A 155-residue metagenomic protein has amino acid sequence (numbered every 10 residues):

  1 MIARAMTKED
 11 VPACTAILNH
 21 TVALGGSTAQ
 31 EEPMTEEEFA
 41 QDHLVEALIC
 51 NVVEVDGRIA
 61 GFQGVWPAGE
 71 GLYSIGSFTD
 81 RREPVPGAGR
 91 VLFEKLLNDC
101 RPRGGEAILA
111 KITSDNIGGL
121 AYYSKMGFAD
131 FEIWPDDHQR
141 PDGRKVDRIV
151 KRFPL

Functional and structural regions predicted by a protein language model:
M1-C14: A short beta-loop-alpha structural element at the N-terminal edge of CoA-dependent acyl/N-acetyltransferase catalytic
I2, S74-F78, L109-K111, V150-R152: Short aromatic/hydrophobic contact patches that present stacked aromatics for nucleic-acid/ligand binding
K8, L24-P84, F93-E94, D99 (+1 more regions): Acetyl-CoA-dependent GNAT
C14, L18, F39: Hydrophobic pocket/interface hotspot
T35, G57, S114-D115, D137-H138: Conserved beta-strand edge residues that scaffold enzyme active sites
P67, L109-T113, S124, A129-V146: Conserved catalytic-core motifs of GNAT/GCN5-like acyltransferases
G87: Glycine-rich phosphate-binding loop
C100-I112: Conserved GNAT acetyl-CoA-binding A-motif
